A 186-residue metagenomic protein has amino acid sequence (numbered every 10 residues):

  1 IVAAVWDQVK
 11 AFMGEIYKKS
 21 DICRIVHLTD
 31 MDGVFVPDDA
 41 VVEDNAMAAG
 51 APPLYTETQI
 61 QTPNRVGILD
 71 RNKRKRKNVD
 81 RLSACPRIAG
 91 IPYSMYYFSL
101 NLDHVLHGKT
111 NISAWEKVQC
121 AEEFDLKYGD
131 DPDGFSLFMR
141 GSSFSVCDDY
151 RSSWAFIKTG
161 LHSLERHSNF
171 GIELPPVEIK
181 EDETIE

Functional and structural regions predicted by a protein language model:
A3-E186: C-terminal accessory helical subdomains adjacent to catalytic cores in phosphodiester- and nucleotide-handling enzymes
